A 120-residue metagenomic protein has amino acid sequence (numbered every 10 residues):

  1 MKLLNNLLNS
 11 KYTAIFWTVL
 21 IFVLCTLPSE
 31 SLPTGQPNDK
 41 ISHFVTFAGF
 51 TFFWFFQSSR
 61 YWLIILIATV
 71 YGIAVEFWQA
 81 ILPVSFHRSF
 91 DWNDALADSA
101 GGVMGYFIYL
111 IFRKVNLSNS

Functional and structural regions predicted by a protein language model:
M1-N93, S99-S120: Bulky hydrophobic segments
